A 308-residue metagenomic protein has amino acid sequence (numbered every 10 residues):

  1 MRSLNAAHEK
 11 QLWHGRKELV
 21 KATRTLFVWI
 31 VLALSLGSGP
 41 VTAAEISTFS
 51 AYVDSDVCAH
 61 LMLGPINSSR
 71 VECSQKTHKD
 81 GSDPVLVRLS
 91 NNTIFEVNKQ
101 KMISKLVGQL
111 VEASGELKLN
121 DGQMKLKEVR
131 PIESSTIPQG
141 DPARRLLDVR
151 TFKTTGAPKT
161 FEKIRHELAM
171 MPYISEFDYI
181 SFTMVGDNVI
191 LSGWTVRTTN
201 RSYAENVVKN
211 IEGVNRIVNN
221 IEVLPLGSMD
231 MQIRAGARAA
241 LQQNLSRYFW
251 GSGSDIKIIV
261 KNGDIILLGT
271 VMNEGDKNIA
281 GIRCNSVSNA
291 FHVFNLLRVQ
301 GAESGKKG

Functional and structural regions predicted by a protein language model:
A6-V28: Bacterial N-terminal signal peptides that target proteins for export
L26-S38: Bacterial N-terminal signal peptides
A43-A59, E72-T77, G81-S90, N98 (+2 more regions): N-terminal targeting leaders
F95-K101: An anionic, turn-rich surface loop/hairpin at beta-sheet edges that serves as a generic interaction/coordination patch
K101-A113: Short nucleic-acid-contacting surface segments enriched for D/E, G, S/T with interspersed K/R
